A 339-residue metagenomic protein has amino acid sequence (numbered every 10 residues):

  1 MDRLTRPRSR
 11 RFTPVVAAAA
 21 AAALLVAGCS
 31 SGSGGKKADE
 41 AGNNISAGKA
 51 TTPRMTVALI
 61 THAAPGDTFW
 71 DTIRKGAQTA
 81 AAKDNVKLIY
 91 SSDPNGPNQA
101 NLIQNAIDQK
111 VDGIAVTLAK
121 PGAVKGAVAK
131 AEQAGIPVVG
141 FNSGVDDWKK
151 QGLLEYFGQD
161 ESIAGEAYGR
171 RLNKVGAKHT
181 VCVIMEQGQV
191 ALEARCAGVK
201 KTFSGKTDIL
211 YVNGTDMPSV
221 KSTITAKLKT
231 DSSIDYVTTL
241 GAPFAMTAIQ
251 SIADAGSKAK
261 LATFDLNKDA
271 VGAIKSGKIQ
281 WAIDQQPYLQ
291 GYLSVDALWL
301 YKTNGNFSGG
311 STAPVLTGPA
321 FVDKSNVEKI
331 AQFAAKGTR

Functional and structural regions predicted by a protein language model:
A18, D39-K49, P53, T202-F203 (+2 more regions): Hinge/cleft segment of the Venus flytrap/periplasmic-binding protein
L25-G28: C-terminal motif of bacterial Sec signal peptides marking the signal peptidase cleavage site
S30-S33: Bacterial signal peptide processing site
G42-G76, A80, D84, I89-N101 (+3 more regions): Extracytoplasmic "Venus flytrap"
V57-L59, A64, A77, I163-Y211 (+2 more regions): An alpha-beta-alpha
Q99, Y156-T180, S219-K221, N267-A270 (+1 more regions): Hydrophobic alpha-helical segments within soluble ligand-binding/sensing domains
V116-E132, V199, G214-G272: Hydrophobic alpha-helical
G122-I163, N267-K275, I279-Q280, A320 (+1 more regions): Flexible loop/hinge segments that line or gate small-molecule binding clefts
